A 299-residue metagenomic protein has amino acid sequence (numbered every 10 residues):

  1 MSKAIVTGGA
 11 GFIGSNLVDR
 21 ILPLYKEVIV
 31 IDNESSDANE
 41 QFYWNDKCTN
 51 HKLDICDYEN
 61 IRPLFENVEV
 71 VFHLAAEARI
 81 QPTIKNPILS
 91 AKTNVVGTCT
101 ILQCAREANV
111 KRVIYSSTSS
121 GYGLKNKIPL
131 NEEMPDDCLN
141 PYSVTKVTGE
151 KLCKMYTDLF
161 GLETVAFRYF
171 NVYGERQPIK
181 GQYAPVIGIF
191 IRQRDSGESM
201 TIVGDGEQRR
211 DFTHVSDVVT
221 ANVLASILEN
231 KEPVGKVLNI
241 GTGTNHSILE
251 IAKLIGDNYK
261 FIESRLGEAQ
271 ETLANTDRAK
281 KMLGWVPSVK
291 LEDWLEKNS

Functional and structural regions predicted by a protein language model:
M1-F170, W285: N-terminal Rossmann-like NAD(P)+-binding domain of SDR-like oxidoreductases, especially those catalyzing
A10-I13, C99, K125, T145 (+5 more regions): Gly/Ser/Thr-rich beta-alpha loop segments that engage phosphate groups in nucleotides
I55, P135, G174, E207 (+1 more regions): Residues that form or immediately flank small-molecule/cofactor binding pockets and catalytic motifs
C56, K85, T93-V96, E133 (+6 more regions): Residue-level signal for the nucleotide or nucleotide-sugar donor/cofactor binding architecture
E59-R62, E69, Q81, I88 (+9 more regions): Residues in well-ordered alpha-helical elements
K127-I128, K151-R210, V215-L224, N245 (+1 more regions): NAD(P)-dependent short-chain dehydrogenase/reductase
D195-S299: C-terminal substrate-binding subdomain of Rossmann-fold SDR/epimerase-dehydratase oxidoreductases
